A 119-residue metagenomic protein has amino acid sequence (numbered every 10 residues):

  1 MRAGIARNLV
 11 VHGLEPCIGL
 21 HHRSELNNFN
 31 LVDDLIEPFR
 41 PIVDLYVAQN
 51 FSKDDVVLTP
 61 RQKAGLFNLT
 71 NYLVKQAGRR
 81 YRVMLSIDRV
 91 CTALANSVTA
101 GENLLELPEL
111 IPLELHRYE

Functional and structural regions predicted by a protein language model:
R2-A3, N8-E119: N-terminal intrinsically disordered, cationic/polar leader segments that include organellar targeting peptides
